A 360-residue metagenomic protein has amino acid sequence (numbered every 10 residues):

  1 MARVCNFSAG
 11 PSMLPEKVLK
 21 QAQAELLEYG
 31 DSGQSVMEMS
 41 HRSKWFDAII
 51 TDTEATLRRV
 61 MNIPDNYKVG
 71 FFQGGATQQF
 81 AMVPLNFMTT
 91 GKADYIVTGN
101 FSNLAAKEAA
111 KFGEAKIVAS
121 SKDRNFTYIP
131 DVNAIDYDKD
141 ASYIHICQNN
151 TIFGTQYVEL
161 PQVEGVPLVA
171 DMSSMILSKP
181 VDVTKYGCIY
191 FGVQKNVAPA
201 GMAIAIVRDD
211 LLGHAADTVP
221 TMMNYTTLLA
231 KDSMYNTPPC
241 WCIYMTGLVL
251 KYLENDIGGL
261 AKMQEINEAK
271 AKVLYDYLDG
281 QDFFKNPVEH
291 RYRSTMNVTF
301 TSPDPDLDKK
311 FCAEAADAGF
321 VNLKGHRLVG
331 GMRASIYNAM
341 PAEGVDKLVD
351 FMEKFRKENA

Functional and structural regions predicted by a protein language model:
A2-V4, G330-A360: PLP-dependent enzyme catalytic core of the Aspartate aminotransferase-like
R3-E54: A glycine-/small-polar-enriched, mobile loop at the entrance of the PLP active site in fold-type I
G10, A109, S120-I176: Active-site phosphate-binding strand-loop segment of PLP-dependent enzymes
G33-Q79, N86, N100, E108: Conserved N-terminal alpha-helix of the aminotransferase class I/II PLP-enzyme fold
T77-S142: PLP-dependent aminotransferase-like
C188, V193-Y275, E289, E358-A360: Active-site C-terminal subdomain of aminotransferase-like
F284-E314: Conserved PLP-binding catalytic core of the aspartate aminotransferase-like
